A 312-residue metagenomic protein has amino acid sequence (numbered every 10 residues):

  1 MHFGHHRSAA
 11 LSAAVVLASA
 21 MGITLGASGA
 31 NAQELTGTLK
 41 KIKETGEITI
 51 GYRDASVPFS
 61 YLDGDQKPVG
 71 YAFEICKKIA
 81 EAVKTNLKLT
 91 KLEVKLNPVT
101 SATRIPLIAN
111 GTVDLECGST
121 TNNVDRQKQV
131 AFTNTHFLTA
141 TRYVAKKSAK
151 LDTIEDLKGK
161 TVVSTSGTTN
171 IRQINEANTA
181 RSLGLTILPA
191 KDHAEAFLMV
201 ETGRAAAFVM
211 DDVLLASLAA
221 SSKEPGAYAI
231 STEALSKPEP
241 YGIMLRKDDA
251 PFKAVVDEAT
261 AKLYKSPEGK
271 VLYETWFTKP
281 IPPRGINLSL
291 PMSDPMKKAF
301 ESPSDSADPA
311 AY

Functional and structural regions predicted by a protein language model:
A32-T36, K41-L115: Extracytoplasmic small-molecule ligand-binding "clamshell" domains of the periplasmic binding protein/Venus flytrap
Q33, E74-A82, E155, K160-T161 (+3 more regions): Extended ligand-binding regions for polar small-molecule ligands
Q33, N170-T179, L183-I187, G226-Y228 (+1 more regions): Ligand-binding clefts/hinges and TM-proximal coupling segments of bilobed small-molecule sensing domains
T49, D54-P58, P68-T85, T121 (+2 more regions): Bilobed "Venus flytrap"/periplasmic-binding protein-like clamshell domains and structurally analogous long
Y52-S56, N97-A102, G111-N123, K147 (+5 more regions): Beta->alpha turn/N-cap motifs
D54, F137-A145, A220-D257, K279-S304 (+1 more regions): Periplasmic-binding protein-like
K77, K88-D156, K297-A307: Acidic, polar ligand-binding/catalytic clefts
T103, C117-K128, Q173-A180, M199-T202 (+2 more regions): A ligand-binding cleft/hinge motif common to bilobed small-molecule-binding domains
